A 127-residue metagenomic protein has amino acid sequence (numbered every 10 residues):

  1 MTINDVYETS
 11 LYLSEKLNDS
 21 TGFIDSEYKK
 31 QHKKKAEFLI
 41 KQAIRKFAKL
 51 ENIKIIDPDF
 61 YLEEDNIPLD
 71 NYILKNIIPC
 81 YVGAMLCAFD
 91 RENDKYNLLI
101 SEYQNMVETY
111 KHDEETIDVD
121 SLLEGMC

Functional and structural regions predicted by a protein language model:
M1-N66, H112-C127: Conserved short "hinge" loops at termini or chain/domain junctions
E37-N93, N97-E102, M106: Divalent metal-cofactor coordination and adjacent catalytic microenvironments
V107-K111: Secondary-structure capping and domain/repeat boundary segments
